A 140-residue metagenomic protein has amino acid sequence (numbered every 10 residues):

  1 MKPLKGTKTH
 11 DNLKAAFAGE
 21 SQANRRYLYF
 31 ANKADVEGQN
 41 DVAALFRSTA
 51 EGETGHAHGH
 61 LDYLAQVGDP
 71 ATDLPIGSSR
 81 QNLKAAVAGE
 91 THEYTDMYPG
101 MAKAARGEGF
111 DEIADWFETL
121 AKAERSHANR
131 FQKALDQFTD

Functional and structural regions predicted by a protein language model:
M1-D140: Non-heme di-metal
